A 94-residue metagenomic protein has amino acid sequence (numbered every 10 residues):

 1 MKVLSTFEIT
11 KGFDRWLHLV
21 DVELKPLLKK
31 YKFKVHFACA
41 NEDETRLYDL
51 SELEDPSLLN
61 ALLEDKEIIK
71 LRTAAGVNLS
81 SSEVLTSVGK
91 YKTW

Functional and structural regions predicted by a protein language model:
M1-I69, A75-W94: Short S/T/G/P-rich N-terminal loop/turn motif that feeds into the first structured element of a domain
